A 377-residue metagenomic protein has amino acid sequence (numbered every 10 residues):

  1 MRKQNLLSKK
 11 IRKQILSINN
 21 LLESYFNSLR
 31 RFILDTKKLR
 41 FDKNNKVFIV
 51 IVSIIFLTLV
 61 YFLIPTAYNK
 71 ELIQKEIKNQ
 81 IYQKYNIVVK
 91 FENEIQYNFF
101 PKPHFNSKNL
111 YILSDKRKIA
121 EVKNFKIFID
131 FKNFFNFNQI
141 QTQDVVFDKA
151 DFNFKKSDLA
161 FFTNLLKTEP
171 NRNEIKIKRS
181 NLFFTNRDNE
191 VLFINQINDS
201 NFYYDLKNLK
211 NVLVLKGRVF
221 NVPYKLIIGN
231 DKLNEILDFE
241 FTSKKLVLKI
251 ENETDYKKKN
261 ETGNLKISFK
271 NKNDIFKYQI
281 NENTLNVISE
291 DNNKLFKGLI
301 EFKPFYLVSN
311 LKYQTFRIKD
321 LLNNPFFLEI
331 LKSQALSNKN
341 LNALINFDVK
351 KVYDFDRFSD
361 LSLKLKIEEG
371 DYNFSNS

Functional and structural regions predicted by a protein language model:
M1-Y85: N-terminal type II signal-anchor transmembrane helix that functions as the membrane-insertion/stop-transfer segment
N45, T66-Q74, I95-D188, D205-L215 (+2 more regions): Flexible beta-edge/linker motif
N86-N93: A short, amphipathic edge element
I87, K116-K118, F220-Y224, K244-L248 (+3 more regions): Short acidic/polar mixed-charge low-complexity motifs
I95-Y97, Y278, L365: A structural signal for short hydrophobic beta-strand segments in well-ordered beta-sheet cores
F134-N136, L166, L226-G229, K249-K257 (+2 more regions): Short, T/G/N/S-enriched strand-turn elements that build extracellular solenoid repeat scaffolds
A150-T262, I267-F269, P325, E329-N376: Elongated, acidic membrane-bridging lipid-handling scaffolds and related periplasm/extracellular "bridge/tunnel" systems
N286-V287: N-terminal accessory interaction module
